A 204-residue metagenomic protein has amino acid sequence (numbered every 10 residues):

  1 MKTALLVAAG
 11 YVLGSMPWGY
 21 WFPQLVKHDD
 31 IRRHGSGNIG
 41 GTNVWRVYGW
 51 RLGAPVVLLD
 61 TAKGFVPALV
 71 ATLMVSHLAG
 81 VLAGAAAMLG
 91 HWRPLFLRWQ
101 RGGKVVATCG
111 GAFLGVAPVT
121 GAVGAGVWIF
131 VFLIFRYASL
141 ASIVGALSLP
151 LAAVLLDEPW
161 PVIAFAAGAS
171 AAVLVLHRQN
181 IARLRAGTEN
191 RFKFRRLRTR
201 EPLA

Functional and structural regions predicted by a protein language model:
K2, L6, L52-L97, A117-T120 (+1 more regions): Nucleotide and nucleotide-moiety/phosphate-recognizing core
T3-L6, G10-P17: Alpha-helical transmembrane segments and their membrane-interface boundaries that form or gate the permeation pathway
Y11, D60-T61, A87-M88, I129 (+2 more regions): Residue-level recognition of pore/gate-forming positions within transmembrane alpha-helices of multi-pass
L13, W18-F65, H91-A107, F132-V144 (+1 more regions): Interhelical loop and helix-boundary elements at the membrane-water interface of polytopic inner-membrane proteins
W45-Y48, A71-V75, G90, V105-F135 (+1 more regions): Interfacial segments of multi-pass membrane proteins
G49, S76-G80, F135-A138, P159-F165: Membrane-interface helix-boundary signature
A122-G124, A138-A146, D157-A169: Loop-to-transmembrane alpha-helix initiation sites
P159-G187: Alpha-helical transmembrane segments and their immediate juxtamembrane flanks in integral membrane proteins
